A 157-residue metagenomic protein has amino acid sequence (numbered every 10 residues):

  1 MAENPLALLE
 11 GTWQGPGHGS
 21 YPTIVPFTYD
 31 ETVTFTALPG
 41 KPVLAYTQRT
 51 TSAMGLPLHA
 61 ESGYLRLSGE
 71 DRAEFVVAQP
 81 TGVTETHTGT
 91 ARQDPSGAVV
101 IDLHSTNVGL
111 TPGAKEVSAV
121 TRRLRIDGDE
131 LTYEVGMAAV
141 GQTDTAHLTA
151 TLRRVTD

Functional and structural regions predicted by a protein language model:
M1-D157: Hydrophobic small-molecule pocket/channel-lining residues, especially in calycin-type beta-barrels
